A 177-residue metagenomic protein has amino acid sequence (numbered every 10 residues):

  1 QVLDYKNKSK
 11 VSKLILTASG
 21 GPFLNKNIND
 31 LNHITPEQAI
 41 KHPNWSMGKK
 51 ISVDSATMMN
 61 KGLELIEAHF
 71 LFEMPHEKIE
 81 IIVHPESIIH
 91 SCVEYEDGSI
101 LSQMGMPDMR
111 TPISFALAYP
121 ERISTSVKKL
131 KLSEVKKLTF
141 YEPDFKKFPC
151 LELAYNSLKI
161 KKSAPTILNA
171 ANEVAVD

Functional and structural regions predicted by a protein language model:
Q1-D177: Catalytic, metal-anchored helix/loop core of enzyme active sites in primary metabolism
